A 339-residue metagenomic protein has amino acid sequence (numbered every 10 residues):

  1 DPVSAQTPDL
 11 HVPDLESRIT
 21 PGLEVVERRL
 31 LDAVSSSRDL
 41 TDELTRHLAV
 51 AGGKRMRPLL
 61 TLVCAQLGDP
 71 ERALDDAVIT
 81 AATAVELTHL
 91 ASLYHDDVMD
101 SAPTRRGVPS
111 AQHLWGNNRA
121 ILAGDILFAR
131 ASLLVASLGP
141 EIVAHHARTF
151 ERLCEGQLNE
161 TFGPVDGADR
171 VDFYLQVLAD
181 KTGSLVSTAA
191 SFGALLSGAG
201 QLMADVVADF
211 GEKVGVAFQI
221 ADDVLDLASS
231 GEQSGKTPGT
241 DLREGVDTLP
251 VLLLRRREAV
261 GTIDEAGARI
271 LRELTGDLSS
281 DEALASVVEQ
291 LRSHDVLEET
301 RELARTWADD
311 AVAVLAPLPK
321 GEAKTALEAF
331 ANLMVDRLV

Functional and structural regions predicted by a protein language model:
D1-V339: All-alpha prenyltransferase/terpene-synthase fold signal
